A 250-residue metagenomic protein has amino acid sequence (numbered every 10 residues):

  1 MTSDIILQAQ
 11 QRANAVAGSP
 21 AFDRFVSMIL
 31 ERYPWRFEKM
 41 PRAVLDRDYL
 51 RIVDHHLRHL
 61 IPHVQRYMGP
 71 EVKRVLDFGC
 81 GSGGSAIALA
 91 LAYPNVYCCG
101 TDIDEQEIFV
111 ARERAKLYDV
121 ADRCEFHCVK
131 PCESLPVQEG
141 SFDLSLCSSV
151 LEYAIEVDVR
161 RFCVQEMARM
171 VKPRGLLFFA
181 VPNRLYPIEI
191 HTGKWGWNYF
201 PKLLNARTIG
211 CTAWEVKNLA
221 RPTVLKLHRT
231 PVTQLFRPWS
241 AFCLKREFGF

Functional and structural regions predicted by a protein language model:
M1-R42: N-terminal, positively charged/glycine-rich alpha-helical extensions of SAM-dependent methyltransferases
V53-E71: Conserved alpha-helix/loop element of class I SAM-dependent methyltransferases that forms part of the SAM/SAH-binding
G84-E133: Class I SAM-dependent methyltransferase SAM/SAH-binding core
S134-E139: Short conserved loop adjoining the S-adenosyl-L-methionine
L146: A conserved beta-strand element that flanks and buttresses the S-adenosyl-L-methionine
R161-P173: A short glycine-rich, Lys/Arg-flanked "PGG" loop and its adjoining helix->strand segment in the class I
F178-F200: Conserved class I S-adenosyl-L-methionine
R207-T223: Short alpha-helix
